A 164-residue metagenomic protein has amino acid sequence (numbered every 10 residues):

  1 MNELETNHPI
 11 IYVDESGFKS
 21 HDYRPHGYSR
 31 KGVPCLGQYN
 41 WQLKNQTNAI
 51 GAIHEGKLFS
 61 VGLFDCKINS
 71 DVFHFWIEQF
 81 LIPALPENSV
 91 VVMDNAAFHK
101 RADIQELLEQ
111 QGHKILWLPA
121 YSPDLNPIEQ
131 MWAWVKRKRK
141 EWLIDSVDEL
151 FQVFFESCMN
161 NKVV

Functional and structural regions predicted by a protein language model:
M1-E78: Extended, low-complexity cationic-aromatic segments
N7-I10, P127-V164: C-terminal anion-handling pockets and recognition modules
N7-P9, E87-S89, H113: Short coil/turn segments at beta-strand junctions that form active-site/ligand-binding loops
Y12-V13, V91-M93, W117-P119, F155: Short beta-strand segments
D14-S16, G51, I77, D94 (+3 more regions): Generic structural signal for small/hydrophobic residues in well-ordered secondary structure, especially within
V72-V90: Short, basic/hydrophobic alpha-helical segments
M93-N95, A102, L116-K138, D148: RNase H-like two-metal-ion nuclease catalytic core shared by retroviral integrases and related mobile-element nucleases
D103-G112: Catalytic-core regions built around general acid/base machinery
